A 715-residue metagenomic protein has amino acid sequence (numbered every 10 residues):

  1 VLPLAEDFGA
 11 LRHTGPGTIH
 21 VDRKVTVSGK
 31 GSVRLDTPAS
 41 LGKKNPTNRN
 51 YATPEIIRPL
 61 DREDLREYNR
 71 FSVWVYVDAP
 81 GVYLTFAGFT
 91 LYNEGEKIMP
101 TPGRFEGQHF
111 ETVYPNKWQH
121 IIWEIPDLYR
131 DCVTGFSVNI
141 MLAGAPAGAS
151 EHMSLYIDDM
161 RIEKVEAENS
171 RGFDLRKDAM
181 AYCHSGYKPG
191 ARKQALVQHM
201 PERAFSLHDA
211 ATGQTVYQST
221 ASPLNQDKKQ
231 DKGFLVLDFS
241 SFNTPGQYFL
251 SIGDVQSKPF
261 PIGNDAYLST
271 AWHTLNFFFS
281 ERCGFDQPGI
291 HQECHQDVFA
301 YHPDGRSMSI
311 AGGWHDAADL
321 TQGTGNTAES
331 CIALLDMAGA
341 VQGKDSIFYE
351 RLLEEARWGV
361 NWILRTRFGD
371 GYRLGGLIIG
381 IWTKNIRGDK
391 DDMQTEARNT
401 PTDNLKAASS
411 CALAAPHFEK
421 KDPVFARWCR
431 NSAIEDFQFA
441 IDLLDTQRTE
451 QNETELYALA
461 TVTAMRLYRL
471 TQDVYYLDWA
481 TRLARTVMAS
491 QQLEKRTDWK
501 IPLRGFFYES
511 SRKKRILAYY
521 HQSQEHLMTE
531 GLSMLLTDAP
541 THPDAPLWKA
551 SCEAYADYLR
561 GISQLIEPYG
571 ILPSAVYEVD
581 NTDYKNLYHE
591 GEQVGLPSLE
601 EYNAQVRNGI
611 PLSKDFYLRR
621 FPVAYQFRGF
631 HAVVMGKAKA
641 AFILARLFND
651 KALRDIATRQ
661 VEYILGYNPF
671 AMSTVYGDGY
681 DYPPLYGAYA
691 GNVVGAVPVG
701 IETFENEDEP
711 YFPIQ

Functional and structural regions predicted by a protein language model:
V1-V21, I664: Extracellular carbohydrate-recognition regions
D22-A52: Short carbohydrate-recognition loop motifs
P38, Y68, W74-P80, P126-L128 (+1 more regions): Solvent-exposed strand-to-loop "edge" motifs in beta-rich extracellular domains
T47-F71, E111-P115, C132: Extracellular/lumenal carbohydrate-interaction signature centered on repeated Trp-anchored short motifs
L65-S72, L175-M200: Contiguous beta-strand segments within globular domains
F71-V73, T85-T90, W118-L155, M160: Extracellular beta-strand ligand-recognition surfaces/modules
E94-V133, K232: Extracellular carbohydrate recognition and processing domains and analogous Trp-centered ligand-binding platforms
A167-S170, D174-R176, S206-K232, N243-P259 (+1 more regions): Glycan-recognition and catalytic cores of secretory/periplasmic carbohydrate-active enzymes
